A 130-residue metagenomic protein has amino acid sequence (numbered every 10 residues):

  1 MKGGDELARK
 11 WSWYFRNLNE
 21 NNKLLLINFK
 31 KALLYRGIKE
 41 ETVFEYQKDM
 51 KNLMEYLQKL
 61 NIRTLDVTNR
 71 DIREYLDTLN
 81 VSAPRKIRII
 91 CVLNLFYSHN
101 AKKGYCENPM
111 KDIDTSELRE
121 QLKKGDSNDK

Functional and structural regions predicted by a protein language model:
M1-E6: Short, Lys/Arg-enriched N-terminal segments with co-localized hydrophobic residues within the first ~10-30 amino acids
R9-Y14, I27-K124: N-terminal core-binding DNA-recognition domain of tyrosine recombinases/integrases
W13-K23: A detector for short, charged/polar N-terminal pre-domain segments
